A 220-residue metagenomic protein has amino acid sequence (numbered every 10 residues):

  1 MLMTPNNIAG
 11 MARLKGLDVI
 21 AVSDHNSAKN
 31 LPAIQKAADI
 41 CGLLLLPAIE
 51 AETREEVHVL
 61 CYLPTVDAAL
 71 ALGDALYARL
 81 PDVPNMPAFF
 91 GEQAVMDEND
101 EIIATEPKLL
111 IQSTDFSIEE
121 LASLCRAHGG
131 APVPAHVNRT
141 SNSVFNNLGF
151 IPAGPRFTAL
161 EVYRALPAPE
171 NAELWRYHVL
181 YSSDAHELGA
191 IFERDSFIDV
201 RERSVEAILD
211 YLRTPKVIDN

Functional and structural regions predicted by a protein language model:
L2-L17, A28-A69, H128-N220: Charged catalytic cores and adjacent phosphate/nucleic-acid-binding surfaces used for phosphate/nucleic-acid chemistry
A12-I20, V83-E92, Q112-I118, V133-N138: Short low-complexity stretches enriched in small and charged residues
A21-S23, S27: Ser/Thr-glycine-rich phosphate-binding loops at phosphate-binding pockets of nucleotides, nucleotide cofactors
L63-E106, F150: Active-site gating loops and adjacent loop-to-helix segments of metal-dependent hydrolytic enzymes
A75, R79, V83, L124 (+3 more regions): Residues that form generic nucleotide/phosphate-binding pockets
E92-H128: Alpha-helix-centered segments that form part of catalytic cores
